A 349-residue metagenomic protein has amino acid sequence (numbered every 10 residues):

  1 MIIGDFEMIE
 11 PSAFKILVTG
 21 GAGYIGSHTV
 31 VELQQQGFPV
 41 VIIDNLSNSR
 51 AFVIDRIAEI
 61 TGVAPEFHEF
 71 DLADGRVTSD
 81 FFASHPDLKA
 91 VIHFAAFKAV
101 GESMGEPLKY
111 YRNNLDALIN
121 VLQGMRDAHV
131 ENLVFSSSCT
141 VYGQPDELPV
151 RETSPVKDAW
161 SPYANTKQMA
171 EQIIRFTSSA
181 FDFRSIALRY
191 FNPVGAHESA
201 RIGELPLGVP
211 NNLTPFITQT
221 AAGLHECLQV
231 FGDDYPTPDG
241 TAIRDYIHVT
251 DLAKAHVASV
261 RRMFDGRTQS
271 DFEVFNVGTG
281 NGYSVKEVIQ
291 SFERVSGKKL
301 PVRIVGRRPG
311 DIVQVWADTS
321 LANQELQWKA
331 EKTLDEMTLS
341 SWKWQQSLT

Functional and structural regions predicted by a protein language model:
I2-A90, V209: N-terminal Rossmann/SDR dinucleotide-binding element
K15, P39, E131-N132, R184: Residues at the starts of beta-strands that form the adenosine-phosphate
S49, F97-G101: Active-site beta-alpha loop architecture of Rossmann-like, nucleotide-cofactor-dependent enzymes
K89-I92, V134: N-terminal Rossmann-like NAD(P) cofactor-binding module of classical short-chain dehydrogenase/reductase
A95-K98, S137: Conserved NAD(P)H cofactor-binding loop of Rossmann-fold oxidoreductase domains
G105-L108, R112, D116-N120, N132 (+3 more regions): Catalytic helix-loop patch of NAD(P)-dependent Rossmann-fold dehydrogenases
L213-T349: C-terminal substrate-binding subdomain of Rossmann-fold SDR/epimerase-dehydratase oxidoreductases
